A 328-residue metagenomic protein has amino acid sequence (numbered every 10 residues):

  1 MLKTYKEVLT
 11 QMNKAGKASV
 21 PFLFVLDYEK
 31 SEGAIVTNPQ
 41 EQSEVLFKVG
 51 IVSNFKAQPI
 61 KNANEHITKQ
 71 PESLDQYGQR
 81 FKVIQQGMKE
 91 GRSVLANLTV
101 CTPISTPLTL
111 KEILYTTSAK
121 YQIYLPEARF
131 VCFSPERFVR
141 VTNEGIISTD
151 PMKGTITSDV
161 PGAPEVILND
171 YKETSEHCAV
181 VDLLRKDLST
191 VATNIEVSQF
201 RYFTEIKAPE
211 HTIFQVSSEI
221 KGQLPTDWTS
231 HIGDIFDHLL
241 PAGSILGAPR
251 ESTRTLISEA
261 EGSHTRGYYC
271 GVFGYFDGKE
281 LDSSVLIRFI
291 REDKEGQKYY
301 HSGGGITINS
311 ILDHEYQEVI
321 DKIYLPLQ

Functional and structural regions predicted by a protein language model:
M1-Q328: Extended alpha-helical targeting/anchoring segments, especially N-terminal organellar/secretory targeting helices
